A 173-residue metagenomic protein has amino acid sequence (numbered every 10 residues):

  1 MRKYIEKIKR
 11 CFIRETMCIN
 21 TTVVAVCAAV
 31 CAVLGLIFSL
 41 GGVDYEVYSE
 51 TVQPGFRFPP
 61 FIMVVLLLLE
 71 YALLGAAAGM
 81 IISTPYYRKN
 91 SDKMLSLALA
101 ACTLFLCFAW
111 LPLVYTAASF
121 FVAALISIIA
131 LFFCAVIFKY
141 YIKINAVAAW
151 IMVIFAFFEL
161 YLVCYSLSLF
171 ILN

Functional and structural regions predicted by a protein language model:
M1-E15: Short, Lys/Arg-rich, polar N-terminal cytosolic tail immediately upstream of the first transmembrane signal-anchor
F12, S83-M94, Y141-A149: Membrane-interface helix-boundary motifs at transmembrane edges
A28-Y45: Alpha-helical transmembrane segments of multi-pass membrane proteins
G42-F56: Membrane-interface helix termini and inter-helical loops of multi-pass transporters
P54-A72: Interfacial helix-start motif at the membrane-water boundary
A76-L111: Helix-adjacent hinge/juxtasegments
L111-V122, K143, S168-N173: Membrane-interface helix caps and helix-loop-helix hairpins in membrane proteins
I137-N173: Terminal transmembrane helical module of multi-pass membrane proteins
